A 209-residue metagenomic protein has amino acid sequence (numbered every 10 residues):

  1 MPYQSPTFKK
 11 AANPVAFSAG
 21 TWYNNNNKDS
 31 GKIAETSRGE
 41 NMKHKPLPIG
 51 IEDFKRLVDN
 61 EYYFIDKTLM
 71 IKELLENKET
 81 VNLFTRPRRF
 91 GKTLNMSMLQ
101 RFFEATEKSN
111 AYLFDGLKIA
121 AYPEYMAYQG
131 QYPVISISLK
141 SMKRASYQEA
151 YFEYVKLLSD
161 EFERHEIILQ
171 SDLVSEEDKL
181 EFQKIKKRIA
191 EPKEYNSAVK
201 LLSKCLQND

Functional and structural regions predicted by a protein language model:
Y3, T7, A16, Y23-K28 (+1 more regions): Short, positively charged and aromatic/hydrophobic N-terminal segments
V15-F17, I137: N-terminal, intrinsically disordered, basic low-complexity segments enriched in Arg/Pro/Ser/Thr
I33-A121: Walker A/P-loop-proximal flanking segment of P-loop NTPase domains
G50-V58, S136, M142-E149, E153-S197: Conserved P-loop NTPase mechanochemical-coupling segment
D66, E104-I167: P-loop NTPase motor core
N95-L99, Y154, L202: Structural preference for long, well-ordered alpha-helical segments in enzyme cores
P192-D209: Conserved helicase/translocase P-loop NTPase motor core
